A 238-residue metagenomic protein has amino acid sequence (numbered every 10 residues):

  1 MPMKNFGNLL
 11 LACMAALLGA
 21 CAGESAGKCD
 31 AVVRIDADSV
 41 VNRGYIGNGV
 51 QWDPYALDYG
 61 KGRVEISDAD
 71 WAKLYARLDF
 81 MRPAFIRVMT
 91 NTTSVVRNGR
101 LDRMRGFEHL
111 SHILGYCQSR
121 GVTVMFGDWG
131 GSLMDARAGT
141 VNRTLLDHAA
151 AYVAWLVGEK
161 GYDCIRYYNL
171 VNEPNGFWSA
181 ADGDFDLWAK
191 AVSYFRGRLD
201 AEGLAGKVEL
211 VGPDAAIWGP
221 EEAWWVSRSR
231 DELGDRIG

Functional and structural regions predicted by a protein language model:
M1-P2, Y168: N-terminal amphipathic/basic-hydrophobic helices that include classical n-h-c signal peptides and signal-anchor
K4-A12: Sec-dependent signal peptide recognition, specifically the positively charged N-region followed immediately by
A12-A22: Hydrophobic h-region of N-terminal signal peptides that target proteins for export in Gram-negative bacteria
C21-Y167, G176, D182, D186-P220 (+1 more regions): Non-catalytic accessory regions flanking glycosidase/transglycosidase catalytic cores in CAZymes
V171-N172: Active-site neighborhood of divalent metal-dependent phosphoester/pyrophosphate hydrolases
